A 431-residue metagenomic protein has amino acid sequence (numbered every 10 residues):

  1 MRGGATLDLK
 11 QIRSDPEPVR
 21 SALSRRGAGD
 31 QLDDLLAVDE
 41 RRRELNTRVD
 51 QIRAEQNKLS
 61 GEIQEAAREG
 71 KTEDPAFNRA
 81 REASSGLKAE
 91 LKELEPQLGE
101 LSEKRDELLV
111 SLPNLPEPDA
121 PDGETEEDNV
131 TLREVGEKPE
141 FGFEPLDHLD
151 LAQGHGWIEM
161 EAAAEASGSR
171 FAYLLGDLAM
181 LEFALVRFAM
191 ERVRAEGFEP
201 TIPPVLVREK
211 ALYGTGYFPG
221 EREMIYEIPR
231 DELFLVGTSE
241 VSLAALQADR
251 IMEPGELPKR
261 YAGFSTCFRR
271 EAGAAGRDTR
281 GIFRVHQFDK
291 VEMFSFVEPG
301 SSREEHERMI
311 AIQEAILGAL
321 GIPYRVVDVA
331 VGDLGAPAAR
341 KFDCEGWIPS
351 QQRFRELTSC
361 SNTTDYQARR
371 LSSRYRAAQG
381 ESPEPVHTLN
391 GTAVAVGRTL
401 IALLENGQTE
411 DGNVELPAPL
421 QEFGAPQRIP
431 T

Functional and structural regions predicted by a protein language model:
M1-P139, W157: N-terminal alpha-helical targeting/anchoring segments
E134-T431: TRNA-recognition modules of translation machinery and tRNA-sensing kinases, especially anticodon-binding
